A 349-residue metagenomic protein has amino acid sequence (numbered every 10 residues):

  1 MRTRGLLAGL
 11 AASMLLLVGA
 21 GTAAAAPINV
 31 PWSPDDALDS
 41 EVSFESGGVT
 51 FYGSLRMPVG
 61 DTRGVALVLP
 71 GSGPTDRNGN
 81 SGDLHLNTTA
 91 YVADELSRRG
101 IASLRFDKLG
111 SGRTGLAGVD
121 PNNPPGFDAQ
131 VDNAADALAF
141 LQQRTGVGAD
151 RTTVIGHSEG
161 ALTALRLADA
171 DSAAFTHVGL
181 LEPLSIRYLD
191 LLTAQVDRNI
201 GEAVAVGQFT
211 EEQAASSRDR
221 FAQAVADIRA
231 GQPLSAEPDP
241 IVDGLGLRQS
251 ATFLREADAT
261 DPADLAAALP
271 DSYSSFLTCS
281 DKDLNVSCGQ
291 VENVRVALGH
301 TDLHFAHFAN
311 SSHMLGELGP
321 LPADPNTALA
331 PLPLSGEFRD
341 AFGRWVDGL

Functional and structural regions predicted by a protein language model:
I28-G64: N-terminal cap/lid segment of alpha/beta-hydrolase-fold proteins
G60-R98: Short, surface-exposed "cap/lid" segments of acyl-processing enzymes
Y91-G115: Conserved alpha/beta-hydrolase
N123-R144: Alpha/beta-hydrolase active-site loop
G179-A268: Accessory cap/linker subdomain of secreted extracellular hydrolases
L277-C279: Short beta-strand/loop motif that positions the catalytic acidic residue of the alpha/beta-hydrolase fold
L284-Q290: Conserved alpha/beta-hydrolase "acid-adjacent" motif
M314, P320-L349: Catalytic active-site module of serine/aspartate enzymes centered on a nucleophile-bearing elbow/loop
